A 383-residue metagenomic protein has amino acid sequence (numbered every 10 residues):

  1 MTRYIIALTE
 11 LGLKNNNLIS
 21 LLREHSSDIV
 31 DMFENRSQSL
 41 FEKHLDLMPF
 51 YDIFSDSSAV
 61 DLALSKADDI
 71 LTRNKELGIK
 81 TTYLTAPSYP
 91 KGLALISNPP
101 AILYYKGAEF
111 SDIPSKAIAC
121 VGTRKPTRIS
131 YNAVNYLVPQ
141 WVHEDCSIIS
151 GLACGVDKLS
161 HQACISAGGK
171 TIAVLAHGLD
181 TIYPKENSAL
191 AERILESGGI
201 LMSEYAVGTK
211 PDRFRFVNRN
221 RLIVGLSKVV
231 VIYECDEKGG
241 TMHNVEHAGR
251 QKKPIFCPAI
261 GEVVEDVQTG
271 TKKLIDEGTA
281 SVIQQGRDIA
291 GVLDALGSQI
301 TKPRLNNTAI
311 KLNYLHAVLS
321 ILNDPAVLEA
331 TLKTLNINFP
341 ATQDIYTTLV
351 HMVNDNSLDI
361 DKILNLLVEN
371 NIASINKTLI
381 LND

Functional and structural regions predicted by a protein language model:
M1, Y83-D383: Glycine-biased, small-residue-rich flexible motifs in mid-sequence functional cores and linkers
M1-N132, P139, I380: Short, positively charged patches
